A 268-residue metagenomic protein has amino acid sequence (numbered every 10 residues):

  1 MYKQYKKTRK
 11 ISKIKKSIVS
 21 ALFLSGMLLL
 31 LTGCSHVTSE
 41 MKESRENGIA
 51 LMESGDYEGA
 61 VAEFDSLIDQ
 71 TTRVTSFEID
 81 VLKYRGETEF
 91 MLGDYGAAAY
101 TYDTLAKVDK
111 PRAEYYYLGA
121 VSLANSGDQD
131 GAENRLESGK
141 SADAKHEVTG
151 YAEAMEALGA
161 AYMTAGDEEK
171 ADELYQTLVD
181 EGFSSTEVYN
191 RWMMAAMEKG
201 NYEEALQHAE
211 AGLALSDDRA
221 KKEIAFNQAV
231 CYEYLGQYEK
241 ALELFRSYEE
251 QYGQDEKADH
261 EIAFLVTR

Functional and structural regions predicted by a protein language model:
G33-V81: N-terminal leader/linker segments that initiate helical-solenoid repeat arrays
K42, S76-D80, E114, V148-T149 (+4 more regions): Start-of-helix register in tetratricopeptide repeats
E53-S54, M91, N125-S126, T164 (+4 more regions): Register position in tetratricopeptide repeats
F77-D80, Y84, M91, L118 (+5 more regions): Canonical tetratricopeptide repeat
Y151-T164, Q176, F183-D217: Alpha-helical adaptor scaffolds
